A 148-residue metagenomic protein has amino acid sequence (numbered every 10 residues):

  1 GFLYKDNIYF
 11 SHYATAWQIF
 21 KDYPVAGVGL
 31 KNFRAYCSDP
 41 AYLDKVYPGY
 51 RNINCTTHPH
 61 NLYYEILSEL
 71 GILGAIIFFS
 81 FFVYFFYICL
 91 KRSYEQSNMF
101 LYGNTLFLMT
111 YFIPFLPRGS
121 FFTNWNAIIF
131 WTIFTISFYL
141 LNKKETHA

Functional and structural regions predicted by a protein language model:
F2-A14, A26-L70: Long extracytoplasmic/lumenal interhelical loops at the membrane interface of multi-pass membrane proteins
T15, Y36, L62, I66-I72 (+3 more regions): Generic recognition of well-ordered alpha-helical segments
F20: Conserved short C-terminal alpha-helix that flanks the catalytic cleft of nucleotide-sugar-dependent
L30-N32, G74-I77, F122: Short, flexible micro-motifs
Y42, C89-S97, F121, E145: Membrane-interfacial segments
E69-F112: Hydrophobic transmembrane alpha-helices and their immediate junctions
N104-A148: Transmembrane alpha-helices of multi-pass inner-membrane enzymes
